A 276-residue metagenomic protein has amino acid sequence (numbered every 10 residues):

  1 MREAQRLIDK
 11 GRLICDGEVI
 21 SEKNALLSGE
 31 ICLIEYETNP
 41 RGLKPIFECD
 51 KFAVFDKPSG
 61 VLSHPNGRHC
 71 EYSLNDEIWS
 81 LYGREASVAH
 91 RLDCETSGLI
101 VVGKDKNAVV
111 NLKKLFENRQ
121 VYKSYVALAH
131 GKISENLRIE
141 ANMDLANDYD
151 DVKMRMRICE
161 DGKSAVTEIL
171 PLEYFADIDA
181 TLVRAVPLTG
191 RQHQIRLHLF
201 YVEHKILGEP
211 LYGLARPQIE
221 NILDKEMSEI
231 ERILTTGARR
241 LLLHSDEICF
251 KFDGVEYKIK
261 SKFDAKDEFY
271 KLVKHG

Functional and structural regions predicted by a protein language model:
M1-G276: RNA pseudouridine synthases
